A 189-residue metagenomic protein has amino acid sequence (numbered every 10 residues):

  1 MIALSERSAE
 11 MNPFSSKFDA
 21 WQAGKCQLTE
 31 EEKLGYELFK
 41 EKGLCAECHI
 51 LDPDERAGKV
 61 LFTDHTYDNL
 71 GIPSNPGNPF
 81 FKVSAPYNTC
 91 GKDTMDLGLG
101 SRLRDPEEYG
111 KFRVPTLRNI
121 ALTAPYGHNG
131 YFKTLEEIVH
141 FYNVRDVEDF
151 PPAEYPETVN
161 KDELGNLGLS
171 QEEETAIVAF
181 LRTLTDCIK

Functional and structural regions predicted by a protein language model:
M1-K33, E37, I50-E55, K161-K189: Post-cleavage N-terminal segment of exported redox proteins
K17-K133, E137-F141, D149-P151: Short glycine/threonine-rich turn/loop motifs
T116-K189: Extracellular low-complexity, Gly/Ser/Thr-rich intrinsically disordered linkers and protease-sensitive activation/hinge
